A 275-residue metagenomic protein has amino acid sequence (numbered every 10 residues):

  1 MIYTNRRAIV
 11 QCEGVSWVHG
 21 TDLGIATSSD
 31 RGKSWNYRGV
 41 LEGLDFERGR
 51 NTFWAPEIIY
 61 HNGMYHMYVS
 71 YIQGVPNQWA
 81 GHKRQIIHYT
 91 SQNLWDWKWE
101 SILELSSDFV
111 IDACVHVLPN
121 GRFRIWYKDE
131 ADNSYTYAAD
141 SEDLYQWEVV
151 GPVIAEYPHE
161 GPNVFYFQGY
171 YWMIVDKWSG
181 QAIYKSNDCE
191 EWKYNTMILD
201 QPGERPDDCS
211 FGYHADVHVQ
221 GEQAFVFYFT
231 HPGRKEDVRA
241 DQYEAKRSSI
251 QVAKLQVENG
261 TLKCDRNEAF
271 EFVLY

Functional and structural regions predicted by a protein language model:
M1-Y275: Carbohydrate-active catalytic/glycan-binding domains of CAZyme proteins, especially the secreted or lumenal ectodomains
